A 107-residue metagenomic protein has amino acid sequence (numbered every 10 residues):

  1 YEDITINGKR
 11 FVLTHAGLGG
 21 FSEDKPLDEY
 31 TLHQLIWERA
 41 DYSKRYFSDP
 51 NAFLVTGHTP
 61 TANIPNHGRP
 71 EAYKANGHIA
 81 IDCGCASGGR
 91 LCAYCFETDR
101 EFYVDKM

Functional and structural regions predicted by a protein language model:
Y1-A80, G84-G89, F96, R100-D105: Acidic, His/Gly-enriched loop-helix segments that form or flank divalent-metal centers in metallo-dependent hydrolases
